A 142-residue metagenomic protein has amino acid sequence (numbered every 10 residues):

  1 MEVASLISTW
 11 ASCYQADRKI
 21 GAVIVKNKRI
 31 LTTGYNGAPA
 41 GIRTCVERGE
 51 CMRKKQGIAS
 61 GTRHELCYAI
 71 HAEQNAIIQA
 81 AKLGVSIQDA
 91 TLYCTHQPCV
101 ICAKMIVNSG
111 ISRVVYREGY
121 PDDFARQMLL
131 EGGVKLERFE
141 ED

Functional and structural regions predicted by a protein language model:
M1-D142: Zinc-dependent deaminase catalytic domain
